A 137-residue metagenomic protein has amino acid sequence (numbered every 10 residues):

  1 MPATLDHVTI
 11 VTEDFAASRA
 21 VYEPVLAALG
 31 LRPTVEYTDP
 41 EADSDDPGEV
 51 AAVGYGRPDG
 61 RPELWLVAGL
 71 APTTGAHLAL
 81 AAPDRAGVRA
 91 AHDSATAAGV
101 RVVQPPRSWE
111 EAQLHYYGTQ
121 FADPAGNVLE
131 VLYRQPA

Functional and structural regions predicted by a protein language model:
M1-R19, L78, Q135-A137: N-terminal beta-strand motif that seeds the catalytic metal site of vicinal oxygen chelate
T9, R32-T38, S108-E110, L132-A137: Conserved catalytic-core motifs of GNAT/GCN5-like acyltransferases
T9-G60: Core segments of cupin and vicinal oxygen chelate
T12-A16, A79-P124: Vicinal oxygen chelate
R32-T34, L64-W65, V102-P106: A short linear hydrophobic-aromatic micro-motif
D43-A90, A97: Long, continuous compositionally biased terminal/linker segments
P62-V67, Q120, L129-Y133: Conserved beta-strand in the GNAT
